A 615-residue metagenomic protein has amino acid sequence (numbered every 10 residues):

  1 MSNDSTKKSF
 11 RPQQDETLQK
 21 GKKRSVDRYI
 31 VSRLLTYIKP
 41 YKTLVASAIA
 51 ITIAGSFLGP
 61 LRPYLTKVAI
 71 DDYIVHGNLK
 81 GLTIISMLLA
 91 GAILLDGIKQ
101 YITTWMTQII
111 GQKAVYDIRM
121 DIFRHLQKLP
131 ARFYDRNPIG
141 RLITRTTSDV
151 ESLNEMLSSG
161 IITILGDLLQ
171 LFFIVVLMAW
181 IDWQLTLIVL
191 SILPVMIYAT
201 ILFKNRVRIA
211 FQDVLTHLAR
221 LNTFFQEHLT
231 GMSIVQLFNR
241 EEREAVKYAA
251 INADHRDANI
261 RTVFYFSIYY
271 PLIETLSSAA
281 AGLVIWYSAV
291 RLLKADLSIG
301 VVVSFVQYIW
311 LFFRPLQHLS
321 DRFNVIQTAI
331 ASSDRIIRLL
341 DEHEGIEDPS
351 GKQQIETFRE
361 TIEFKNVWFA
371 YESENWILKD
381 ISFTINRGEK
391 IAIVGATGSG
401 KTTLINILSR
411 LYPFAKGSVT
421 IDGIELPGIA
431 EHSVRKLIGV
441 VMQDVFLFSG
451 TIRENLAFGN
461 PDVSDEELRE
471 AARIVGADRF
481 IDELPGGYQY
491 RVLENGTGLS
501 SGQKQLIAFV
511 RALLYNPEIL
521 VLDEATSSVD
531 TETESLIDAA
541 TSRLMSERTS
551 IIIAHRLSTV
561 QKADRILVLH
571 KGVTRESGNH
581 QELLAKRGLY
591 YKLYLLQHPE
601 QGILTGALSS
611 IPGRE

Functional and structural regions predicted by a protein language model:
M1-G59, I74-L88, T103-T107, G111 (+10 more regions): Membrane-integrated ABC transporters
P40, L44-F57, L88-L89, S159-D213 (+2 more regions): Transmembrane helices of ABC transporter permease
L88-D96, Q100, L193-T200, F266-A280 (+2 more regions): Hydrophobic alpha-helical segments in the permease module
I122, L126, V235, I336 (+1 more regions): Helix-loop junctions and hydrophobic alpha-helical segments within the transmembrane domains of large membrane
L126, Y248, I336, F364-N366: Conserved catalytic Walker-motif region of ABC-type ATPase nucleotide-binding domains
G140, D213-R261, G351-Q353: Loop segments that connect adjacent transmembrane helices in multi-pass transporters
R240, F264, A279-A281, L311-L339: Cytosolic ends of transmembrane helices, especially the final helix of ABC transmembrane type-1 domains
D348-P349, I355-E615: ABC-type nucleotide-binding domain
